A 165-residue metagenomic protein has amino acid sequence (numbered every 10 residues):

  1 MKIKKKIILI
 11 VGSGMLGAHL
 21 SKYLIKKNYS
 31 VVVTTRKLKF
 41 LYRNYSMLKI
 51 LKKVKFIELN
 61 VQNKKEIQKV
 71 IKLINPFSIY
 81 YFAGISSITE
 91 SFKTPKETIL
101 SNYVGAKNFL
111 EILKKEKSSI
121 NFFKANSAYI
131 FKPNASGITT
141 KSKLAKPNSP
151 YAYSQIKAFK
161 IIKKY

Functional and structural regions predicted by a protein language model:
M1-S78: N-terminal Rossmann/SDR dinucleotide-binding element
A18, L73, K93-F122: NAD(P)-cofactor binding segment of oxidoreductase domains
K22-K26, K72, E111-K115, K163-K164: Short, well-ordered alpha-helices that flank and scaffold nucleotide-derived cofactor binding pockets
N63, S78, G105-N108, S149 (+1 more regions): Conserved cofactor-binding/catalytic machinery of classical short-chain dehydrogenase/reductase
Y81, K107-P150: Conserved Rossmann-fold NAD(P)-dependent oxidoreductase catalytic core, especially the SDR/UDP-sugar
G84-I85: Flexible cofactor-recognition loop at the NAD(P)H-binding site of Rossmann-like short-chain dehydrogenase/reductase
I88-G105, T139-P147: Short alpha-helical oligomerization interface
P133, N148-Y165: Active-site Tyr-X1-5-Lys
